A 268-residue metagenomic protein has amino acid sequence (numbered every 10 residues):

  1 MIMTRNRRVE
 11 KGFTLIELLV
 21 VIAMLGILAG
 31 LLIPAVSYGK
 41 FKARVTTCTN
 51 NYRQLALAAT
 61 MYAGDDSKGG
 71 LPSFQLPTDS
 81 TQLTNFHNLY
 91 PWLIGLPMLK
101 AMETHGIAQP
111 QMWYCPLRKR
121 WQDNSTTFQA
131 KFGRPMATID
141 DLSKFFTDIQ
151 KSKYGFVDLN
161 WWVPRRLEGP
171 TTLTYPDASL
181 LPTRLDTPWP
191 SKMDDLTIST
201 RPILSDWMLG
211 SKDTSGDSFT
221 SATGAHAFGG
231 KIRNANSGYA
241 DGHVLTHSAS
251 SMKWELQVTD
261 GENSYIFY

Functional and structural regions predicted by a protein language model:
M1-R8: N-terminal secretory signal peptides that target proteins for export/translocation
R8-V9, N51: Acidic/polar helix N-cap motif
V9-K40: N-terminal single-pass transmembrane signal-anchor helix
L31, K40-N51: Juxtamembrane interface helices immediately C-terminal to a transmembrane segment
T46-Y268: Short, well-structured segments within or immediately adjacent to enzyme catalytic domains that line ligand-binding
